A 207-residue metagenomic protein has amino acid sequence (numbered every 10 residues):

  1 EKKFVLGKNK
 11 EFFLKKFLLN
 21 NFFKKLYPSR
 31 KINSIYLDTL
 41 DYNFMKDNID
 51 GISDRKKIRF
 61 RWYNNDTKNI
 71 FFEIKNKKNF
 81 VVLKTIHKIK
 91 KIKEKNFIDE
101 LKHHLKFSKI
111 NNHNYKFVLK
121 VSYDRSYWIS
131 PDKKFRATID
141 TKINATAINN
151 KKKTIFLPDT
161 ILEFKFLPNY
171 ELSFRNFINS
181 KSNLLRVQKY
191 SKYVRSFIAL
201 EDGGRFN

Functional and structural regions predicted by a protein language model:
E1-N207: Phosphate-end processing signature that detects enzymes handling 5′-triphosphorylated RNA and polyphosphate
